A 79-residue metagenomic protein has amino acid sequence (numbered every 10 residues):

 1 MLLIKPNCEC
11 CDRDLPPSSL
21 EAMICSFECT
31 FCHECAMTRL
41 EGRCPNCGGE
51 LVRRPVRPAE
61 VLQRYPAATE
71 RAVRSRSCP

Functional and structural regions predicted by a protein language model:
I4-S19: Small Cys/His zinc-coordinating "RING-like" fingers
K5, A22, C29, E41: Residues immediately within or flanking Cys/His clusters that coordinate Zn2+ in small zinc-binding modules
C8-C11, C25, C32, C44-C47: Short cysteine-rich clusters marking metal-coordination/redox-active sites
S18-E21, E34-C35, G42-C44, R53-R57: Short Cys/His-rich "knuckle" micro-motifs
V52-P79: Short, intrinsically disordered terminal segments enriched in charged and Pro/Gly residues
